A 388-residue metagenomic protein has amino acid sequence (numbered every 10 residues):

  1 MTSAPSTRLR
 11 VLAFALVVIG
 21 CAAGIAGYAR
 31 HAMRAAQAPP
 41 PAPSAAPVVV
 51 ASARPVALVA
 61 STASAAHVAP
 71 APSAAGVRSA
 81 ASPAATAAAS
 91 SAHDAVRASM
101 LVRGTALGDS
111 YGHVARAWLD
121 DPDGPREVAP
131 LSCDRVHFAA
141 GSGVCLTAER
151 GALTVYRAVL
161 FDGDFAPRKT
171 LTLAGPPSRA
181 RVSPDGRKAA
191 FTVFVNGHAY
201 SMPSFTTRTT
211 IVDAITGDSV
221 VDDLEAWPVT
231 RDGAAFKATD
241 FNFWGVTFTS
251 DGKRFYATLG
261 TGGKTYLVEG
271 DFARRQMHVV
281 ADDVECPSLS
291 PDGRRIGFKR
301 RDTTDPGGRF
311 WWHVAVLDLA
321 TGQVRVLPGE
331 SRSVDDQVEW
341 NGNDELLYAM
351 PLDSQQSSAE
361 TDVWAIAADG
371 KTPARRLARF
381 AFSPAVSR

Functional and structural regions predicted by a protein language model:
T2-R388: Sequence signature of WD/YWTD-type beta-propeller architectures
